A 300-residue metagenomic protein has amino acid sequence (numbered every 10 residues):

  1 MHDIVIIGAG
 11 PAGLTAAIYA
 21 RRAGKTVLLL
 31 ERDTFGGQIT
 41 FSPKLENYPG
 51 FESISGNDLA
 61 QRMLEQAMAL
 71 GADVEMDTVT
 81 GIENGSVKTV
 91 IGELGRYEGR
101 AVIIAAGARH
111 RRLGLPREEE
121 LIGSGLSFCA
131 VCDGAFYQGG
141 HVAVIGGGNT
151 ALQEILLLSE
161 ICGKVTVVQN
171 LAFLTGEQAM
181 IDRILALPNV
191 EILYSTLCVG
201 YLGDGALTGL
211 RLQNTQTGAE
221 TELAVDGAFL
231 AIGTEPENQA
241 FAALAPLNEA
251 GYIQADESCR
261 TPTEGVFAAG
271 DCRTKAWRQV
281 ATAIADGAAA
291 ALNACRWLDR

Functional and structural regions predicted by a protein language model:
M1-D3, M76-D77, V87, Q138-G140 (+2 more regions): Phosphate-coordination loops involved in phosphoryl transfer and adenosine-cofactor binding
H2-L70, H141, L152-Q178: Beta1-alpha1 glycine-rich phosphate/pyrophosphate-binding loop at the start of Rossmann-like nucleotide-binding domains
G10-P11, T34, A108-H110, G148-T150 (+1 more regions): Residue-level detector of alpha-helix initiation sites
A67-I91, Y97-E98, E160-D256, R296-R300: A Rossmann-like FAD-binding core segment of flavoenzymes
V74-F136, G147: Glycine/small-residue-rich loop that forms an oxyanion/phosphate-binding "nest" at active or ligand-binding sites
R112-L113, L152-Q153, T175, E220 (+2 more regions): Glycine/Thr-rich phosphate-binding loops of Rossmann-like dinucleotide-binding domains
G114, E120-F136, I232-T282, D286-A289 (+1 more regions): FAD-site-proximal beta/loop scaffold in flavoenzymes
